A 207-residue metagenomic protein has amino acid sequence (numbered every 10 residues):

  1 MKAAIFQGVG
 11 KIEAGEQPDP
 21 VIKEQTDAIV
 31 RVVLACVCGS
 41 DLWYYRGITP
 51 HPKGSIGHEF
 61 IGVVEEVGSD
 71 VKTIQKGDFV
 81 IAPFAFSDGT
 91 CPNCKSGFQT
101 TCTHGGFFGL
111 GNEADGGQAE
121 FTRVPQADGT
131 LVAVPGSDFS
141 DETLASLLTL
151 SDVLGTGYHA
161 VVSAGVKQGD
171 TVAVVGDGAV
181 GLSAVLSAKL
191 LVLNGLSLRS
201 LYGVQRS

Functional and structural regions predicted by a protein language model:
M1, G169-D170, N194: Nucleotide donor/acceptor-binding cores
G8, V33, V67, D177 (+1 more regions): Cofactor-binding loop segments of dinucleotide-utilizing enzymes, especially the Rossmann-like FAD- and NAD(P)+-binding
K11-D19: Short glycine/threonine/proline-enriched tight-turn/helix- or strand-capping micro-motif at secondary-structure
P18-C36, Y45-K95, A114-D115, P135-S140: Glycine-rich beta-strand-centered segment in the early N-terminal region that forms part of a ligand/cofactor-binding
T90-V175: NAD(P)H dinucleotide-binding glycine-rich loop of Rossmann-like/cofactor-binding domains, especially the beta1-alpha1
T156, V180, V204: Hydrophobic/small residue at the entry helix of a nucleotide-binding pocket
V174-D177, L186-S207: Adenosine-nucleotide cofactor-binding segment
